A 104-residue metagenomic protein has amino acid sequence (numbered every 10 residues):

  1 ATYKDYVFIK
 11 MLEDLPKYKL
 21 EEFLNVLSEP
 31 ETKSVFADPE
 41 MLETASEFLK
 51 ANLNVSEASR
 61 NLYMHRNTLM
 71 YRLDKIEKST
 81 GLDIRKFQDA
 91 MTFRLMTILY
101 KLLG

Functional and structural regions predicted by a protein language model:
A1-G104: Cytosolic nucleotide-utilizing catalytic cores of signal-transduction proteins
